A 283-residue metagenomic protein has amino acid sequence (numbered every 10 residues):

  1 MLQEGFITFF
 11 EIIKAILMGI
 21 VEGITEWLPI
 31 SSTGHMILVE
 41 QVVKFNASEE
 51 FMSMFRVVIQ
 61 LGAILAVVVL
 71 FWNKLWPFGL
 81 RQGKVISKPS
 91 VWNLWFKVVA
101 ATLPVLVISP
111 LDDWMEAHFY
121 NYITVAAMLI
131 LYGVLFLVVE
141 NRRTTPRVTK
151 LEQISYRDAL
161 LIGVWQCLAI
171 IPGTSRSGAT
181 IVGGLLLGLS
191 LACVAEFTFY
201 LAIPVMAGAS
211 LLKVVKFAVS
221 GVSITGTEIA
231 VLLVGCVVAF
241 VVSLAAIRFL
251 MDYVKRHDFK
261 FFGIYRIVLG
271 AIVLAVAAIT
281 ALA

Functional and structural regions predicted by a protein language model:
M1-A283: Multi-pass membrane proteins that catalyze or facilitate reactions on polyprenyl-/lipid-phosphate substrates and their
